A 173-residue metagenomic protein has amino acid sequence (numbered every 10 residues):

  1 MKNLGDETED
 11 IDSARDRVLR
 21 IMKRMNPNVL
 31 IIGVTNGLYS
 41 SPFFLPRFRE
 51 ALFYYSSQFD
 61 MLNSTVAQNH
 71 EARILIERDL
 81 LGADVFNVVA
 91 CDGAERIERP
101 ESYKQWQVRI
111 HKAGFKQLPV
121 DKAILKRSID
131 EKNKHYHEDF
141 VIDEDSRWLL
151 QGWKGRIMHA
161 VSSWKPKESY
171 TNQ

Functional and structural regions predicted by a protein language model:
M1-Q173: Domain-level detector for long C-terminal conserved domains
